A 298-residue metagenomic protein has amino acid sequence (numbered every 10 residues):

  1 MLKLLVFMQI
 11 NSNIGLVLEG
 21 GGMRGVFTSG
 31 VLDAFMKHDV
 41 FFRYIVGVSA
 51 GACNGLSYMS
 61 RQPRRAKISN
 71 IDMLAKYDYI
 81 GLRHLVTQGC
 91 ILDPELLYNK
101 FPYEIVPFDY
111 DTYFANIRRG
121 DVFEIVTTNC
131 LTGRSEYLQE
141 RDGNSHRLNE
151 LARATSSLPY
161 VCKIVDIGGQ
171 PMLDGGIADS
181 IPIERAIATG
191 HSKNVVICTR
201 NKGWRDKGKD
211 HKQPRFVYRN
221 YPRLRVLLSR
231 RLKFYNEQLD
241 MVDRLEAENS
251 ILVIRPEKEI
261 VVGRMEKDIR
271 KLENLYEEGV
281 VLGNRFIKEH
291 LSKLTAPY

Functional and structural regions predicted by a protein language model:
M1-V48, L56-Y298: Patatin-like phospholipase
